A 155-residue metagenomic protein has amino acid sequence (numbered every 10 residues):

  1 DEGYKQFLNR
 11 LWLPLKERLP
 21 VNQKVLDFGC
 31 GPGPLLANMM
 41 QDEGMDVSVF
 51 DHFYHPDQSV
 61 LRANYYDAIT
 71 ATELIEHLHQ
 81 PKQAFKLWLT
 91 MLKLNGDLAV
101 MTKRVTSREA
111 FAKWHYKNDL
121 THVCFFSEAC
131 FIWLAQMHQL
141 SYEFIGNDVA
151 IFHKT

Functional and structural regions predicted by a protein language model:
D1-A68, F85, M101, N118-D119 (+4 more regions): Conserved N-terminal segment of class I S-adenosyl-L-methionine
P20, H79, K93-L94: Short conserved AdoMet
D46, D97, S141: Residue-level detector of anion-binding/catalytic polar loops
Y54, K103-R108, C124: Short "lid" loop at the C-terminus of a central beta-strand within the Rossmann-like core of SAM-dependent
A68-P81: A short SAM/SAH-binding and catalytic strip from SAM-dependent methyltransferases
L78-W88, T102: A short, conserved alpha-helix within the catalytic core of class I
N95-R104: Conserved beta-strand signature within the Rossmann-like core of class I S-adenosyl-L-methionine
F111-D119: Short glycine/proline- and charge-enriched loop/turn segments that cap or connect secondary-structure elements
